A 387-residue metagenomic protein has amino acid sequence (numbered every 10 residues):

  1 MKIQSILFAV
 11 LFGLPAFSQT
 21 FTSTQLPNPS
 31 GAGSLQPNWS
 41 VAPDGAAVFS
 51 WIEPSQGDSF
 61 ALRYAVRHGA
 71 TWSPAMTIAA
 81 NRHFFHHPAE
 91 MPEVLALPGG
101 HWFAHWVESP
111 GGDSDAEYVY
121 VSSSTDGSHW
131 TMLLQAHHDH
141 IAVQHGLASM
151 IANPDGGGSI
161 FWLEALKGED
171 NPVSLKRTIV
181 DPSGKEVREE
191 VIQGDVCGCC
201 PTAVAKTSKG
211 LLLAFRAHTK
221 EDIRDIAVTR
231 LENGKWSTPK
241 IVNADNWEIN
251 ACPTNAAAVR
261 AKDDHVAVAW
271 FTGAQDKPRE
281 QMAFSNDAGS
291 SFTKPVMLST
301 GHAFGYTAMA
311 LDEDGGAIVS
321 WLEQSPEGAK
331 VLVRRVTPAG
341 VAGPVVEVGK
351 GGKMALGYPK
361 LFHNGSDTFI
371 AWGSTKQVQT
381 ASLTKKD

Functional and structural regions predicted by a protein language model:
Q4-L14: Sec-dependent N-terminal signal peptides
Q19-D387: Extracellular, repeat-based ectodomains that mediate carbohydrate processing or recognition
